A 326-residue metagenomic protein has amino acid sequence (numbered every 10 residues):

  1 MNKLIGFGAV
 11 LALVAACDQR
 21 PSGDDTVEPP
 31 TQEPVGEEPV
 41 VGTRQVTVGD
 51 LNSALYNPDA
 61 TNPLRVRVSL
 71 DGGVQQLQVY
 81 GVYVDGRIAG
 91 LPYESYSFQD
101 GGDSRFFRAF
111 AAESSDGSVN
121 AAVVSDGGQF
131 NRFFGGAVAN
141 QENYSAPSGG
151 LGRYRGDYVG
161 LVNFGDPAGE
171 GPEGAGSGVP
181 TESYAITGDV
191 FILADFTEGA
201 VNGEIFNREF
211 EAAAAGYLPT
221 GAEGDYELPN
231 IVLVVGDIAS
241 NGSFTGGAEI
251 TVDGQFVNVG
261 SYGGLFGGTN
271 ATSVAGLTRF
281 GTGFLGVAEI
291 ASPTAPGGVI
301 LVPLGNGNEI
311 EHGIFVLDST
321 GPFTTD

Functional and structural regions predicted by a protein language model:
N2-V10: Sec-dependent signal peptide recognition, specifically the positively charged N-region followed immediately by
L13-A16: C-terminal motif of bacterial Sec signal peptides marking the signal peptidase cleavage site
D18-D326: Mature soluble binding/inhibitory domains
